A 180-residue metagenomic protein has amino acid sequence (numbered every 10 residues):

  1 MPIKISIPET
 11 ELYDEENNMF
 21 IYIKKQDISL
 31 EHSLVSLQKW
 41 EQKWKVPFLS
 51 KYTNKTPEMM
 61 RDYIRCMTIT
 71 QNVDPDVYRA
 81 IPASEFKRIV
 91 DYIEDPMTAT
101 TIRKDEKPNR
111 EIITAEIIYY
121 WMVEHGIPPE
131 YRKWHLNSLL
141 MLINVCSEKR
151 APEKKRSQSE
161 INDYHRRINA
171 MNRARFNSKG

Functional and structural regions predicted by a protein language model:
M1-E41, Q71-K155: An amphipathic, hydrophobic-aromatic interaction surface with interspersed Lys/Arg that forms lipid/phosphate-bearing
D27-Q71: N-terminal interaction modules that seed assembly of large macromolecular complexes
M60-I64, I89, Y164: Generic structural signal of hydrophobic/aromatic residues within well-ordered alpha-helices of folded domains
Q158-G180: Long, intrinsically disordered, low-complexity Ser/Thr/Pro-rich regulatory/activation regions of nuclear proteins
